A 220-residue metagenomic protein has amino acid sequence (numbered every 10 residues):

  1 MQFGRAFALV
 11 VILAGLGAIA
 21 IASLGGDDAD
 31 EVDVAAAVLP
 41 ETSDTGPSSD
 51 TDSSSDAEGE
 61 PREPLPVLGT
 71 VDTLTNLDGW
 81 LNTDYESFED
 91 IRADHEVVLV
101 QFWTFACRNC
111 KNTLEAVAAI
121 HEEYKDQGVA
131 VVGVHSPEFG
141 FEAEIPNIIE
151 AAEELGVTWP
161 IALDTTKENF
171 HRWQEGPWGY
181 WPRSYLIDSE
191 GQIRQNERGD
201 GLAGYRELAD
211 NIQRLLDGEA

Functional and structural regions predicted by a protein language model:
M1-G79, A220: N-terminal targeting signals for export/organelle localization
T73-V98: A short beta-strand-turn-helix
L99-V100, V131: Hydrophobic beta-strand anchors of alpha/beta hydrolase catalytic cores
Q101-C107, S136-P137: Aromatic-flanked redox-active Cys/Sec active sites in thiol-based oxidoreductases, especially the WC-centered
F105-N112, P182-R183: C-type cytochrome heme c attachment motif
K111-L155, T165-R172: Structural microenvironment flanking redox-active thiols in thiol-disulfide oxidoreductases
E154-T158, L163-Q213: Thiol/disulfide oxidoreductase modules built on the thioredoxin-like
